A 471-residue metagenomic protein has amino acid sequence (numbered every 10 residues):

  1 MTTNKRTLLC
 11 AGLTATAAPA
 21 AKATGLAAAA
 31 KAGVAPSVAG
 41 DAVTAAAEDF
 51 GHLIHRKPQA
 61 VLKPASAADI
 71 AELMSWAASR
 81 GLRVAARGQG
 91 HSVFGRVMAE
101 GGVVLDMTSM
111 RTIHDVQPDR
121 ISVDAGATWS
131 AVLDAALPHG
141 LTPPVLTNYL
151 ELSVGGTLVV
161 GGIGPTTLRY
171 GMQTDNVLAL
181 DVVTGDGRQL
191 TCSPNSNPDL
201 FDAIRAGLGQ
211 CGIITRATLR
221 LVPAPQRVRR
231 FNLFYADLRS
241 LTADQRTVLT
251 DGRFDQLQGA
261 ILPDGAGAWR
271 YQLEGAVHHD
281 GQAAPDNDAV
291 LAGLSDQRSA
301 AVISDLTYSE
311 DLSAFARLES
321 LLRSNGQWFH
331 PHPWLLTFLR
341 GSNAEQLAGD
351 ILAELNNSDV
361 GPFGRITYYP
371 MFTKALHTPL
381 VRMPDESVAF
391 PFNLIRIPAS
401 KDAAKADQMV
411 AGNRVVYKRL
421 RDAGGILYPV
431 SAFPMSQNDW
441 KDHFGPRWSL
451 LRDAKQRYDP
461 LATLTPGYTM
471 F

Functional and structural regions predicted by a protein language model:
M1-A15: N-terminal secretory signal peptides and thylakoid transit peptides that target proteins across membranes
M1-T2, A20-Q59, A65-A68, E72-S75 (+1 more regions): C-terminal segment of N-terminal export signals and the immediately downstream linker at the start of the mature
L13, L178-Q346, P362: C-terminal substrate-binding/cap subdomain adjacent to the FAD-binding core in PCMH-type and related FAD-linked
A18, G267-W269, F315-G326, T373-E386 (+1 more regions): Short glycine/threonine-rich loop-to-helix capping motif typified by GTGT followed within a few residues by an Asp-Pro
F50-T147, G161: Glycine-rich N-terminal segment of FAD-binding domains in flavoprotein oxidoreductases, spanning the beta-loop-helix
K63, V93-H114, T166-D186, I213-A217: Structural signature of FAD isoalloxazine-binding scaffolds in flavoprotein oxidoreductases
S320-S324, P333, R421-F471: Activity-critical C-terminal alpha-helical subdomain
Q327-P434, D442-F444: Substrate-recognition/cap regions that form aromatic- and gly/pro-loop-enriched pockets for small-molecule ligands
